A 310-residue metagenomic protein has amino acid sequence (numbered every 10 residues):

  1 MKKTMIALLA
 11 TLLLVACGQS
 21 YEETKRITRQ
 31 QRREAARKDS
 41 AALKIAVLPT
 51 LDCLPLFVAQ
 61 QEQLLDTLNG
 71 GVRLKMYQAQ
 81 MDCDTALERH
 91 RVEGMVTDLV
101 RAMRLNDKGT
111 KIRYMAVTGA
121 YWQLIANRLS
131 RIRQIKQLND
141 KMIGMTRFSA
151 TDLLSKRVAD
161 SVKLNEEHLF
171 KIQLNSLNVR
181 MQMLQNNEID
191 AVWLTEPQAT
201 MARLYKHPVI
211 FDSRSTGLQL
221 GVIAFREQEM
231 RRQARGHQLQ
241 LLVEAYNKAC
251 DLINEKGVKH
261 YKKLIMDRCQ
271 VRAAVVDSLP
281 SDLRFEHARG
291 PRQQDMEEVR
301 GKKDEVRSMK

Functional and structural regions predicted by a protein language model:
K2-L8: Sec-dependent signal peptide recognition, specifically the positively charged N-region followed immediately by
T11-L12: Repetitive helical segments and hydrophobic/amphipathic motifs
V15-A16: C-terminal motif of bacterial Sec signal peptides marking the signal peptidase cleavage site
Y21-N165, K171, M183, D190-E196 (+1 more regions): Short, glycine-/small- and polar/acidic-enriched structural segments that line small-molecule recognition paths
L99-V100, H168-I172, S176-I265: Pocket-lining segment of extracytoplasmic ligand-binding domains
L129-K136, L154-S155, A159-S161, E166-F170 (+7 more regions): Proline/Glycine/Serine-rich low-complexity intrinsically disordered segments that serve as flexible stalks/linkers
R232-R307: Secondary-structure end/capping motifs
